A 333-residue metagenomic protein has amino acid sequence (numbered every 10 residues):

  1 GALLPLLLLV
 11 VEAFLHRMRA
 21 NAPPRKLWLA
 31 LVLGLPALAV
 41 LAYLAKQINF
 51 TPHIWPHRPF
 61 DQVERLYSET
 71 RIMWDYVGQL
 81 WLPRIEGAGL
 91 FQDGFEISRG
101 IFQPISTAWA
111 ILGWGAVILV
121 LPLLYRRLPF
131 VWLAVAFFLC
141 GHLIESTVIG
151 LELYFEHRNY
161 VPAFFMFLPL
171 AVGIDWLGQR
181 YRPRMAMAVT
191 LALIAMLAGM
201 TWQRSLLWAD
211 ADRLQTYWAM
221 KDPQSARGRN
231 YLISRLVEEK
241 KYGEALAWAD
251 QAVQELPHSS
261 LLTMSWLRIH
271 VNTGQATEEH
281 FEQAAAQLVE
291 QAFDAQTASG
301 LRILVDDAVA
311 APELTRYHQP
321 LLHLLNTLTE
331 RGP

Functional and structural regions predicted by a protein language model:
G1-H270, G274-E278, E282, Q287-E290: Polytopic membrane enzymes that build or remodel cell-surface glycoconjugates and lipids
I233-V237, S260-Q275, A286-P333: Alpha-helical solenoid repeat scaffolds
